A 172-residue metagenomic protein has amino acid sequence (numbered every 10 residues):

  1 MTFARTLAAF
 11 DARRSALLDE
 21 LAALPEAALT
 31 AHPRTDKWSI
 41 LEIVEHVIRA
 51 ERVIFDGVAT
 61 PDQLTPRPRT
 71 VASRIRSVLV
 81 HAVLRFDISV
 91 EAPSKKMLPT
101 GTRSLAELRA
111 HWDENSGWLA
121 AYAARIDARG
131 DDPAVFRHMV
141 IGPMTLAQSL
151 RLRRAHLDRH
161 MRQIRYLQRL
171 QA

Functional and structural regions predicted by a protein language model:
M1-S15: Extreme N-terminal tail/first-helix region
T2-T6, L41, L105-A106, S149: Active-site rim elements
R13, S77-G130: Acidic/histidine-rich alpha-helical segments that form the ligand environment of transition-metal centers
R13-E20, A50, N115, H156 (+1 more regions): Amphipathic, well-ordered alpha-helical segments in soluble domains
L18, L98-P99, V135-F136: A short alpha-helix capping/helix-coil boundary motif
T30-H81, A121-A172: Short, contiguous alpha-helical
